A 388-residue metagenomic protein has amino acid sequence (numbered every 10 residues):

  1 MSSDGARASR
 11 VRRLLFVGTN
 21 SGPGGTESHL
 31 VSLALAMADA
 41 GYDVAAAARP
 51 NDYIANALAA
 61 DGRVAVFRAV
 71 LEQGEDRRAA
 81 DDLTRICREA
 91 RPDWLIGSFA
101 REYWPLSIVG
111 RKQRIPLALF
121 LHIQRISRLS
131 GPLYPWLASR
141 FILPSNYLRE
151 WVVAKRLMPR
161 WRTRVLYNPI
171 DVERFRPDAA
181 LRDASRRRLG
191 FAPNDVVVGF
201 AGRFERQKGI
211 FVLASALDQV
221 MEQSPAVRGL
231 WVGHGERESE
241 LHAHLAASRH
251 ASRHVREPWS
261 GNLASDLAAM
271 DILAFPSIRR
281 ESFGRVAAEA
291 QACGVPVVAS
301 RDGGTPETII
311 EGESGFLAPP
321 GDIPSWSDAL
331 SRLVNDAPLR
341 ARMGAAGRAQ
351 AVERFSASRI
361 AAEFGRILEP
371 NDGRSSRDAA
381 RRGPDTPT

Functional and structural regions predicted by a protein language model:
G24-L35, V196, F200-Q219, G229 (+5 more regions): A conserved mid-protein helix/loop that constitutes part of the nucleotide-sugar donor-binding site
A47-A48, P296-A299, I309: Short hydrophobic beta-strand element within catalytic cores of glycosyltransferases and related nucleotide-activated
A57, A288, R301-G312, F316-L317: Short acidic/histidine- and often glycine-rich active-site loop of Leloir-type glycosyltransferases that engages
G97-Y103, L121-H122: Short His-centered aromatic/hydrophobic patch
R111-N146, E150, L157-M158: A conserved, positively charged/aromatic
R176-F191: A short helix/loop element that forms part of the nucleotide-sugar donor recognition site in Leloir-type
H242-S260: Nucleotide-activated donor-binding/catalytic signature segment of Leloir-type glycosyltransferases, i.e., the conserved
E311-G312, F316-P324, R332-P338: Conserved acidic donor-binding segment of nucleotide-sugar-dependent glycosyltransferases
